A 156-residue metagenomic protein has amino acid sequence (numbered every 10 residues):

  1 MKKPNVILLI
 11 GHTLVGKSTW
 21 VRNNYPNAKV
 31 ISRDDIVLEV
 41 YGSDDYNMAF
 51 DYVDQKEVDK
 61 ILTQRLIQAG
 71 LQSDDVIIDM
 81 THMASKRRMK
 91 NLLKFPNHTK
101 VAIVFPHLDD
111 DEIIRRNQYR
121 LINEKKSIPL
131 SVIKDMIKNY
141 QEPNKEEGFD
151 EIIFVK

Functional and structural regions predicted by a protein language model:
M1-K3, A69-G70: Phosphate-binding P-loop
K2-I10, V15-N23, N27, V101 (+1 more regions): Conserved GTP-binding G-domain of TRAFAC-class P-loop NTPases and closely related GTPase folds
I10-H12, R33, I78-T81: Short His-Asn-centered micro-motif
S18-D74: Conserved substrate/cofactor phosphate-moiety recognition/catalytic segment in nucleotide-dependent phosphotransferases
S32, V104-P106: Residue-level recognition of beta-strand->loop/alpha-helix junctions
I36-E39, M83, D111: Active-site loop signature of alpha/beta-hydrolase-fold enzymes
V53-V101: Glycine-rich phosphate-binding loop used to anchor ATP phosphates in small-molecule kinases, encompassing both
